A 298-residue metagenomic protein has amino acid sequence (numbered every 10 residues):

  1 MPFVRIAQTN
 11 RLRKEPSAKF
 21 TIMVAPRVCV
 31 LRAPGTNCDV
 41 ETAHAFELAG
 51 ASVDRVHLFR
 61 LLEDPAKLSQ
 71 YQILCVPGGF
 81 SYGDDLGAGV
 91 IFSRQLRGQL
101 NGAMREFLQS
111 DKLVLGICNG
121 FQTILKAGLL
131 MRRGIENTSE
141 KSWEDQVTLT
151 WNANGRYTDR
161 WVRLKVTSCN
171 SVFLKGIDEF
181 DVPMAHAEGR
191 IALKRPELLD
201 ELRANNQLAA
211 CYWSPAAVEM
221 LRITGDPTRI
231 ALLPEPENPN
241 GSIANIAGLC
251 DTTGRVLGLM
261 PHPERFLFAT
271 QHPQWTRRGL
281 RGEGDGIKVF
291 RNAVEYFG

Functional and structural regions predicted by a protein language model:
M1-I117, F121-M131, K141-T158, K194-E197 (+3 more regions): N-terminal beta1-alpha1 cap of cysteine-dependent amidohydrolase-like domains
V53-R55, V114, V182, G248 (+1 more regions): Conserved beta-strand scaffold positions in the cores of enzyme catalytic domains, especially in NTP/NDP-utilizing
E106, K175, L249-T252: A short acidic-Thr-Gly-centered motif at the start of a beta-strand
S110-D111, A204-N205, T252: Structured helix-beta-strand junction loops
L130-N245: Pocket-forming structural segment of enzyme catalytic cores
H186, I246-W275: A glycine-centered loop/beta-turn motif at secondary-structure junctions
